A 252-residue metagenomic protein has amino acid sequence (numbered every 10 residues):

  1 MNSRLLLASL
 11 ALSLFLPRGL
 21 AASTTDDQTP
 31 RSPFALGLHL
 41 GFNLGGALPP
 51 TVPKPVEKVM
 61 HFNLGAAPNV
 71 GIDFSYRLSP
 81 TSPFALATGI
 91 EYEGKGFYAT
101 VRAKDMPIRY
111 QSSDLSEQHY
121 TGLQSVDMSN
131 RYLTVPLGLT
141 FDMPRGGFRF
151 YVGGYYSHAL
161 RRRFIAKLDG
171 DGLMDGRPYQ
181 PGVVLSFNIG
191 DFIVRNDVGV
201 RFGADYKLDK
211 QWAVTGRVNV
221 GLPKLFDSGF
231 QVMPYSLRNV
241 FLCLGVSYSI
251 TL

Functional and structural regions predicted by a protein language model:
M1-R31, T251-L252: Cleavable N-terminal export/targeting peptides
A21-R77, S249-T251: Short glycine/proline- and aromatic-enriched beta-strand/turn motifs that initiate or cap beta-hairpins
R31, T81, F141-R145, V218 (+1 more regions): A generic beta-sheet turn/junction motif
F34, P68, F84, L133 (+3 more regions): Hydrophobic core residues within well-ordered beta-strands of beta-rich domains
L38-F42, P68-Y76, I90-Y92, V135-F141 (+4 more regions): Residues on the lipid-exposed face of transmembrane beta-strands in outer-membrane beta-barrel proteins
G46-G65, K95-R131, A159-D197, P223-F241: Extracellular/periplasm-exposed beta-strand and loop segments of Gram-negative cell-envelope proteins, dominated by
S82-L86, G147-F148, K210-G216, L252: Repeated loop/turn-to-beta-strand initiation elements of outer-membrane beta-barrel proteins
G146-Y151, R163: Short, structured loop/turn "capping" segments at alpha-beta junctions
